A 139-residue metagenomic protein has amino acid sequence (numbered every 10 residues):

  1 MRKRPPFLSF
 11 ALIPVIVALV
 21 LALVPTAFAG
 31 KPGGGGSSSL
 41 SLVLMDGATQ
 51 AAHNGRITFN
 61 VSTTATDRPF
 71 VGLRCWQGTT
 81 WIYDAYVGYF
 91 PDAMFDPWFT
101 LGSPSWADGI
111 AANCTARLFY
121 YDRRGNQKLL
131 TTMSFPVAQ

Functional and structural regions predicted by a protein language model:
R2-I13: Bacterial N-terminal signal peptides that target proteins for export
A11-A22: Bacterial N-terminal signal peptides
F28-T58, S62-T64, V137-Q139: Short, compositionally biased P/S/T/A/G/V-rich stretches that sit at domain boundaries
R74-Y83, R123: Change "in extracellular beta-sheet-rich domains … of secreted and cell-surface proteins" to "in beta-sheet-rich domains
T79-T100: Solvent-exposed serine/threonine-rich low-complexity stretches and specific carbohydrate-binding patches
L101-G109: Short, surface-exposed loop/turn segments at beta-strand-coil junctions that are enriched for proline with nearby
G109-R123: Short, aromatic- and glycine-rich surface loops/edge beta-strands on solvent-exposed regions
R124-Q139: Short beta-strand elements
